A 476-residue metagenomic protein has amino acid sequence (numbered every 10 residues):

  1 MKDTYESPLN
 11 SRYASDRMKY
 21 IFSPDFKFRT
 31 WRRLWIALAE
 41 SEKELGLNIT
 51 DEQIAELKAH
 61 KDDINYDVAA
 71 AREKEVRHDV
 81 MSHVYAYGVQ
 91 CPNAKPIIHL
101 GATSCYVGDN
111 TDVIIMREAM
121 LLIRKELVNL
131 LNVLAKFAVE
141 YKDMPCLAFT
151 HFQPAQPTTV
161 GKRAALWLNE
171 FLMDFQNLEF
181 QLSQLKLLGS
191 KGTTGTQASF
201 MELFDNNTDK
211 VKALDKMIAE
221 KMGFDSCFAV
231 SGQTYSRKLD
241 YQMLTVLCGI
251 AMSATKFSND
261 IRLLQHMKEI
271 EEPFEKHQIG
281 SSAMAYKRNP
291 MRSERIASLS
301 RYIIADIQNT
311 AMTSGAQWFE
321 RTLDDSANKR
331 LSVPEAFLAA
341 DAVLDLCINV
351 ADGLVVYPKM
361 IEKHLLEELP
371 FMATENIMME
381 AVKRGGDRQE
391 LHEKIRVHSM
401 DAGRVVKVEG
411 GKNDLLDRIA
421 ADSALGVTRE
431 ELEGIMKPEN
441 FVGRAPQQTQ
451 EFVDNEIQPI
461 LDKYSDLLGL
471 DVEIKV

Functional and structural regions predicted by a protein language model:
M1-A198, N206-A219, G280-S281, M291-R295 (+5 more regions): A helix-coil-helix interface module used to build multimeric assemblies and to scaffold catalytic/cofactor sites
K19-S23, V68-A70, Q278-S298, E320-E335 (+4 more regions): Short beta-alpha connecting loops at secondary-structure transitions that line or flank enzyme active sites
L38-S41, I123, L127-L130, L134-F137 (+13 more regions): Amphipathic alpha-helices that form helix-helix packing interfaces
V139-G161, E271-K287, E320-A327, D352-M372: Glycine-rich cofactor-pocket loops
K162, Y241-G249, N376-R384: Short, well-ordered beta-strand elements within core beta-sheets of diverse protein domains
D174, D225, G232-S326, R330: Glycine-rich anion/phosphate-binding loop at the beta-strand->alpha-helix junction
E271, K394-D401: Active/binding-pocket-proximal capping segment
Y302-R388, K394: Long, amphipathic alpha-helical stalk/connector segments used for oligomerization, subunit docking, or mechanical
